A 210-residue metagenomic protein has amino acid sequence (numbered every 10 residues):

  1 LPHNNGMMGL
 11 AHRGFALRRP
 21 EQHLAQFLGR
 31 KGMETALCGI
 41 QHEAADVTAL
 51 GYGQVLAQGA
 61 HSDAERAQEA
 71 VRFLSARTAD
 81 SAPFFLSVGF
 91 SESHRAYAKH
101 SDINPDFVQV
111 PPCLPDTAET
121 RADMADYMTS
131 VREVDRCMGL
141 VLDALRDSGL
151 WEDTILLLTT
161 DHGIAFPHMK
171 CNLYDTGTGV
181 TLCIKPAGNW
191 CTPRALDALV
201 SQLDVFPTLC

Functional and structural regions predicted by a protein language model:
L1-C210: Formylglycine-dependent sulfatase
